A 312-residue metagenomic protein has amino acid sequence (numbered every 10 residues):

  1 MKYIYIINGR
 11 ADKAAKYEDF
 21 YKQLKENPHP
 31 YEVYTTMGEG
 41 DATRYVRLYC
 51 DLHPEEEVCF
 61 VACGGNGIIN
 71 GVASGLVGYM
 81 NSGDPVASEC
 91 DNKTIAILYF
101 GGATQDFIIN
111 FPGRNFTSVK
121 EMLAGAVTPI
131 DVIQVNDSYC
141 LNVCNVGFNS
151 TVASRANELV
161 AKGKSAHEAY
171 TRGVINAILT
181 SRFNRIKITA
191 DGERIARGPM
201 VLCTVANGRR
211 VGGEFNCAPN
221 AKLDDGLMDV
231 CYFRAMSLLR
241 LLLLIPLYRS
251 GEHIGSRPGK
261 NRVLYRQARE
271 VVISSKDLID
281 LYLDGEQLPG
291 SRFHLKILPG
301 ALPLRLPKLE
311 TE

Functional and structural regions predicted by a protein language model:
K2, S138-Y139, R185-K187, L202 (+5 more regions): Structural motif
K2-K164: Small-residue-rich beta-alpha loop regions that form the catalytic core of phosphotransfer and lipid-active enzymes
Y5, V33, I188, V230-Y232: Generic preference for hydrophobic
R10-A11, G102, N207-R210, A235: Short, glycine/serine-rich, charged loops/turns that create anion-binding and catalytic segments at active sites
P54-E55, A124-V127, L179-S181, A196 (+2 more regions): Short solvent-exposed loop/turn micro-motifs enriched in small/polar/acidic residues
N66, I133, V152, C203 (+3 more regions): A residue-level signal for conserved active-site and pocket-lining positions in enzyme catalytic cores
V135-L227: ATP/pyrophosphate-binding catalytic subdomain of soluble kinases
A190-G192, R197, K222, Y232-E312: ATP/nucleoside-binding phosphotransfer catalytic cores, i.e., glycine-rich phosphate-binding loops
